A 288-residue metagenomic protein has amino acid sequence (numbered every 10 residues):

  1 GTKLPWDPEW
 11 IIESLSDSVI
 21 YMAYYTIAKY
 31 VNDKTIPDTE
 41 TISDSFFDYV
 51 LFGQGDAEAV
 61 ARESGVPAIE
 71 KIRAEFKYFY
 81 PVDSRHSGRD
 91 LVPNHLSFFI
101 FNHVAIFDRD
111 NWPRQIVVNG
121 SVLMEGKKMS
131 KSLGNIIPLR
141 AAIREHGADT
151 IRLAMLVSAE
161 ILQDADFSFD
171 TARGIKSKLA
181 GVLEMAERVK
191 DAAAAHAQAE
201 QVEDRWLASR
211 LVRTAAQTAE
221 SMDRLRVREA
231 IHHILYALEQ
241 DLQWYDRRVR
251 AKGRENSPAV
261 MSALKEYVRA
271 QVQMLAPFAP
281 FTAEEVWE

Functional and structural regions predicted by a protein language model:
G1-S209, T214-A219, G253-E288: Conserved active-site neighborhood of enzyme catalytic/cofactor-binding cores
I151-A154, E229, W244-D246: Long amphipathic alpha-helical segments
E203, M222, I234-L235: Long, compositionally biased non-active-site segments enriched in small/hydrophobic residues and glycine
M222-E229: Short helix-adjacent coil turns
A237-L242: Hydrophobic residues within the alpha-helices of tandem HEAT/HEAT-like
